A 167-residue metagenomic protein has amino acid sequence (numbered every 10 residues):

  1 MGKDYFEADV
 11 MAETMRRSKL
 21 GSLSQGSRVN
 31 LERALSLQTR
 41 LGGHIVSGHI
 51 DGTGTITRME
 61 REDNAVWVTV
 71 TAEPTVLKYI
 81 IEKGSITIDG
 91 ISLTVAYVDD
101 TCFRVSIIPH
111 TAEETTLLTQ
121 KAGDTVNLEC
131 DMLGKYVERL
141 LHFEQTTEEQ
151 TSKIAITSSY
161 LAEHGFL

Functional and structural regions predicted by a protein language model:
M1-L167: Conserved loop->alpha-helix
